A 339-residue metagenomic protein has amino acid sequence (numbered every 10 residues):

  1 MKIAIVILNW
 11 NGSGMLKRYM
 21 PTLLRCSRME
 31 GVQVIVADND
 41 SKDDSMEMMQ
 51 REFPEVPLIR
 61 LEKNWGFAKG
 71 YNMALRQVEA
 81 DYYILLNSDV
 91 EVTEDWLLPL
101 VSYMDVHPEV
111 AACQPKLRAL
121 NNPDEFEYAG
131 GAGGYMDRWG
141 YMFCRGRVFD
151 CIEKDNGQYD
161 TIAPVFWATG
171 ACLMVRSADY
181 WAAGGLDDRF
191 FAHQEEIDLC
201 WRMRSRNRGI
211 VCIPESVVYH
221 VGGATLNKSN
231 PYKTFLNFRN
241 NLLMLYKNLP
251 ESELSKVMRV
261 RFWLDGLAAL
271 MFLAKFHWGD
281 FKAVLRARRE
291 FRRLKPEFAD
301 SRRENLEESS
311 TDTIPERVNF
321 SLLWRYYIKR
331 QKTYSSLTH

Functional and structural regions predicted by a protein language model:
V6, R206-R303, E307-W324, I328: Active-site-adjacent helix/loop segment of glycosyltransferases that harbors family-specific signature motifs
P21-G31: Short, acidic, metal-binding catalytic loop of nucleotide-sugar glycosyltransferases
T22, D38-E47, K63: A conserved acidic beta->alpha catalytic loop
G31-D40, I59-L61: Short beta-strand/loop segment that forms part of the nucleotide-sugar
R60-V78, S88-V90, P99: Glycine-rich, basic loop-to-helix element that forms the pyrophosphate-binding segment of sugar-nucleotide handling
Y83: Short aromatic/hydrophobic "clamp" motif used to bind/position activated sugar donors
E91-G130, G134-Y141: Conserved donor NDP-sugar-binding/catalytic core segment of glycosyltransferases
D160-V217: A short, conserved alpha-helix in the catalytic core of glycosyltransferases
